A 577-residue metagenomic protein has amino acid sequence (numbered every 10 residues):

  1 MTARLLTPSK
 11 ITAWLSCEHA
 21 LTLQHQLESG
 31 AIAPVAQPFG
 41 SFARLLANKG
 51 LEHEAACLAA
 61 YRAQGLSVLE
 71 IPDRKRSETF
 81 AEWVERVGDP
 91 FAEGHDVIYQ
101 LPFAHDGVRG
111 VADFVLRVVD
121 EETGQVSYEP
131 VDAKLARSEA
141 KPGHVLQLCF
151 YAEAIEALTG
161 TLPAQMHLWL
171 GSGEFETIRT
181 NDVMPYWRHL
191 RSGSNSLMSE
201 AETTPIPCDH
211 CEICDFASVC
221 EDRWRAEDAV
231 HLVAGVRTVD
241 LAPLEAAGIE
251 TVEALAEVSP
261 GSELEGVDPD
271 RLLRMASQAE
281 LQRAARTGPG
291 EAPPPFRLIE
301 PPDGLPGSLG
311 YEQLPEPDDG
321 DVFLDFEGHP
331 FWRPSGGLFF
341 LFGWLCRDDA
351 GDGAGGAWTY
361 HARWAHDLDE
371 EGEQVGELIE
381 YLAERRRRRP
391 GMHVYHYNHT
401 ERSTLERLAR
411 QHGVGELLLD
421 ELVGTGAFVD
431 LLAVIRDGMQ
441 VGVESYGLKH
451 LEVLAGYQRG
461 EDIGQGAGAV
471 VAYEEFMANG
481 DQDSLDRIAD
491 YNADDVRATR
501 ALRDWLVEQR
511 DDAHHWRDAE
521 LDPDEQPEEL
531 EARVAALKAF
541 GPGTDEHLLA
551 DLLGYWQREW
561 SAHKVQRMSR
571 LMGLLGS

Functional and structural regions predicted by a protein language model:
M1-T123: Metal-dependent nuclease catalytic cores that hydrolyze phosphodiester bonds in DNA/RNA, characterized by
K10, D182-D209, I213-P289, E316-D318: Cys/His-rich finger/ribbon microdomains and the adjacent scaffold used for macromolecule binding/structural
H25, S29-L66, R76, R517-S577: Accessory interdomain/linker segments of ATP-dependent helicases and helicase-like nucleic-acid enzymes that mediate
K75, P90, G94-H105, R109-D120 (+3 more regions): Conserved DEDDh/DEDDy metal-dependent 3′-5′ exonuclease domain
Q165-E227, T238, A247, V443 (+1 more regions): Acidic, Mg2+-coordinating catalytic module of metal-dependent nucleases/exonucleases that use a two-metal-ion mechanism
A247-R333, E384, P542, Y555-S577: Long, highly charged low-complexity segments
L309-L314, D319, F323-S335, F340-L341 (+4 more regions): RNase H-like, metal-dependent nuclease domains and their acidic two-metal-ion catalytic environment used
E316-E377, D420: Metal-dependent catalytic core segments for phosphate chemistry
